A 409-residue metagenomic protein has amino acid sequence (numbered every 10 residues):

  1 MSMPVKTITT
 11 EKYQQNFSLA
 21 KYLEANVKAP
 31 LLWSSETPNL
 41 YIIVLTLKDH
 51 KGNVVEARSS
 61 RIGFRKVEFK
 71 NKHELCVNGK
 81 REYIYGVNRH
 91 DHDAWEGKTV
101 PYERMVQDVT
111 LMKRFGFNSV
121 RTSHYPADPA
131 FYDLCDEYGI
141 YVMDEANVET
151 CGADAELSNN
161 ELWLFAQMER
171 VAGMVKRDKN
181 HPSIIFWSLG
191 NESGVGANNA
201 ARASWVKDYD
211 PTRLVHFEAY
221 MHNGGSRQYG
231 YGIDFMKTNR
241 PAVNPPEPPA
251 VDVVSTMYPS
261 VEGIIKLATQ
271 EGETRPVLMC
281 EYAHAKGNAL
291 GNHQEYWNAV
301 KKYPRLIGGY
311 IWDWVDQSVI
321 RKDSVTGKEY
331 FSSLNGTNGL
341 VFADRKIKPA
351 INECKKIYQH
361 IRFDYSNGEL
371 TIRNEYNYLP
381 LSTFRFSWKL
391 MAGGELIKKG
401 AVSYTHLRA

Functional and structural regions predicted by a protein language model:
M1-P129, L134, Y138-V142, R170 (+6 more regions): Secreted/periplasmic carbohydrate-active enzymes, especially glycoside hydrolases
V109-M112, S119-L340: Substrate-binding/catalytic cleft of secreted carbohydrate-active enzymes, primarily glycoside hydrolases
